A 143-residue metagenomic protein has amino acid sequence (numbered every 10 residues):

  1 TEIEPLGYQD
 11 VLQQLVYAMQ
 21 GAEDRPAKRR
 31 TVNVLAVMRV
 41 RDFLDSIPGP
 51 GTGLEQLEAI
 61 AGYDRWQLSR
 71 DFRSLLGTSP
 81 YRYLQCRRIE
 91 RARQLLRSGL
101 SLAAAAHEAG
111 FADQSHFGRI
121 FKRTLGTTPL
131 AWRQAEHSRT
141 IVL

Functional and structural regions predicted by a protein language model:
E2-A61, S74-R82, C86: Short, Lys/Arg-enriched, Trp-marked, Pro/Gly-tolerant hinge/linker segments that flank
D45, P50-R87, A106-A131, A135: Basic/polar phosphate-binding segments, predominantly the helix-turn-helix DNA-binding elements of transcriptional
G51, G99-L100: Residue at a beta-strand N-cap/secondary-structure junction
R87-Q94: Alpha-helical structural segments
T140-L143: C-terminal regulatory/oligomerization modules of transcriptional regulators
